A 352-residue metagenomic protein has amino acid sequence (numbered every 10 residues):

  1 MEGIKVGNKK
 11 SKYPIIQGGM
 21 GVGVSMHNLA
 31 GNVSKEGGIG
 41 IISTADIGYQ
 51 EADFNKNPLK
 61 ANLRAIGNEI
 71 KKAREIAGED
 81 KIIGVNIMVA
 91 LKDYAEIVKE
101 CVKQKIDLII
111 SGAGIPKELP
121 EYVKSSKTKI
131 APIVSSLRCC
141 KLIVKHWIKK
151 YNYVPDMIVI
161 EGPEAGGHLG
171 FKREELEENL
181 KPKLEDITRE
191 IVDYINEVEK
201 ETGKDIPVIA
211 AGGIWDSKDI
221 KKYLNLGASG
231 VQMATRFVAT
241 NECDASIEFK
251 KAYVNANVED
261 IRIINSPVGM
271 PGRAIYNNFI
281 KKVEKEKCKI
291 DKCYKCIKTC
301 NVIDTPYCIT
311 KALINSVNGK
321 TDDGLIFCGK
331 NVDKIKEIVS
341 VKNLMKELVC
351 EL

Functional and structural regions predicted by a protein language model:
M1-E201: Active-site entrance/lid segments in N-terminal catalytic domains of soluble metabolic enzymes
K5-K9, G21, I158, A211 (+3 more regions): Generic detector of short alpha-helix boundary/capping microenvironments and adjacent low-complexity segments
I16, A165-I209, W215-L352: Conserved active-site-proximal phosphate/metal-binding subdomains
